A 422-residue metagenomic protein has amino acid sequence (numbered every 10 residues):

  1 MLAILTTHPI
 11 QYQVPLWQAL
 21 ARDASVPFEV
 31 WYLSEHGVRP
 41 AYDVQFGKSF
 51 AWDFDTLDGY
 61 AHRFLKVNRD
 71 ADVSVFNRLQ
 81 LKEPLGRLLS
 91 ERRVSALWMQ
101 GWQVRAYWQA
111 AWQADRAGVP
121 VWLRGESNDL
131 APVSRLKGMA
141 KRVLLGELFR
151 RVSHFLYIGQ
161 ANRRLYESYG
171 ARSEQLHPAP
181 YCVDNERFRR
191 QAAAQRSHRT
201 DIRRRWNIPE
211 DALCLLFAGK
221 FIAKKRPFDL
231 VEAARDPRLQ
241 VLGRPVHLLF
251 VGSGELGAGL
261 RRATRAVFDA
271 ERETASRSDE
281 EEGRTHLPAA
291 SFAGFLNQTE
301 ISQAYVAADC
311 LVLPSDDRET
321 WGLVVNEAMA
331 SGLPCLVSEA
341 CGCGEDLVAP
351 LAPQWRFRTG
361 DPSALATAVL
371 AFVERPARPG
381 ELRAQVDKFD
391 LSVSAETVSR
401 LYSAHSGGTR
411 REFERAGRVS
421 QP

Functional and structural regions predicted by a protein language model:
M99-A106, A117-M139, R151-H154: A short, histidine- and acid-enriched strand-loop-helix "catalytic/donor-clamping" loop that lines the nucleotide-sugar
K137-G138, R142-R199: Donor nucleotide-sugar binding/catalytic pocket of nucleotide-sugar-dependent glycosyltransferases
S197, P209-K225, V231-A234, L249: Conserved donor-binding/catalytic core segment of Leloir-type glycosyltransferases
R261-T299: Nucleotide-activated donor-binding/catalytic signature segment of Leloir-type glycosyltransferases, i.e., the conserved
E280-E281, L287, E345-A371, V419: Change "using UDP/GDP/dTDP sugars" to "using nucleotide sugars
F295-L296, Q303-A308: Short alpha-helical donor nucleotide-sugar binding micro-motif in glycosyltransferases
V306-T320, L333: Acidic donor-binding loop of glycosyltransferase active sites
P334-S338, V348: Short hydrophobic beta-strand element within catalytic cores of glycosyltransferases and related nucleotide-activated
